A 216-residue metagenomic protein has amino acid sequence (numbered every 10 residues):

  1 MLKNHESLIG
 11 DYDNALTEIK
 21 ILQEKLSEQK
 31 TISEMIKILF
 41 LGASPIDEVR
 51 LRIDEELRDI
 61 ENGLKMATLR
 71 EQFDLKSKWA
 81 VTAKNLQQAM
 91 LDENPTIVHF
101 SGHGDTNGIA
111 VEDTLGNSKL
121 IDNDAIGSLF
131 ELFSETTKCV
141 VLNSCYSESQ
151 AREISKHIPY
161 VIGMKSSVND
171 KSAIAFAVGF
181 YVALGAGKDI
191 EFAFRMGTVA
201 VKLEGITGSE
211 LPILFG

Functional and structural regions predicted by a protein language model:
L2-E34: Non-catalytic propeptide/linker segments at domain boundaries
E24-N123: A domain-level signal for caspase-like cysteine endopeptidase catalytic cores and their zymogen-processing architecture
E61, G127, A177-Y181: Predominant activation on well-ordered alpha-helical scaffold segments within soluble catalytic domains
L69, F73-K76, E135-G216: Active-site-proximal C-terminal subdomain of hydrolase catalytic domains
L86-Q87, G127, E131: Short hydrophobic/charged patches on amphipathic alpha-helices used for structural packing and interfaces
D92, S128-F130, R152-H157: Mature extracellular/periplasmic domains of secretome proteins
